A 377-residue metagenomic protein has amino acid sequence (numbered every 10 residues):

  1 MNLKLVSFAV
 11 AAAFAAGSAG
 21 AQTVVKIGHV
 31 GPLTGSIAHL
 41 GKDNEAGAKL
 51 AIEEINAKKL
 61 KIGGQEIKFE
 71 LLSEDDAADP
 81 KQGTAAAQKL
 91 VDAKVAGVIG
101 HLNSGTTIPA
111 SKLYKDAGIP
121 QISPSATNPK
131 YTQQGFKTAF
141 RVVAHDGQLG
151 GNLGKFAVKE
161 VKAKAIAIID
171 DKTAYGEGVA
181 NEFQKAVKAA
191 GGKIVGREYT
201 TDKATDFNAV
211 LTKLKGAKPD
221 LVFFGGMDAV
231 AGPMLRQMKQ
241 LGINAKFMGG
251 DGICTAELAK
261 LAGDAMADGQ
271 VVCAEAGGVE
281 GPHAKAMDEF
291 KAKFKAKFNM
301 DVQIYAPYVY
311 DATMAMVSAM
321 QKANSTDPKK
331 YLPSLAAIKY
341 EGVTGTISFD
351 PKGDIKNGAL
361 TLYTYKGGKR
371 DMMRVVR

Functional and structural regions predicted by a protein language model:
M1-A12, A21-R377: Extracytosolic ligand-binding ectodomains
